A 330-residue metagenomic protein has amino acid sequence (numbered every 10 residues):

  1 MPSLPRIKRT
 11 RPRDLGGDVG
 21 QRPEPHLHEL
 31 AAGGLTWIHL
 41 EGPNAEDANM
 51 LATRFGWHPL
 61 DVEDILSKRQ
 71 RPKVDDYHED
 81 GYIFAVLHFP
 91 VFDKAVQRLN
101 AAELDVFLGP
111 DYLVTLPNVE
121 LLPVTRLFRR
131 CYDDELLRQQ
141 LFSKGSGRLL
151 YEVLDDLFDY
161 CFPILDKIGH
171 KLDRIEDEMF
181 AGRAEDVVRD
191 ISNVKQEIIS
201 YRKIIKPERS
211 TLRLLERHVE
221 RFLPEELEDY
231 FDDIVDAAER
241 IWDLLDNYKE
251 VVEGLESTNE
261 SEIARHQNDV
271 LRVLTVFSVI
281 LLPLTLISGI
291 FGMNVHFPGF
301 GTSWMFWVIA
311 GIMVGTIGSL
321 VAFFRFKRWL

Functional and structural regions predicted by a protein language model:
M1-E226, Y230-D233, A237-N247, G299 (+1 more regions): Peripheral, non-transmembrane regulatory/ligand-interaction domains of membrane transport proteins
D236-L330: Hydrophobic alpha-helical transmembrane segments and their immediately adjacent juxtamembrane loops
